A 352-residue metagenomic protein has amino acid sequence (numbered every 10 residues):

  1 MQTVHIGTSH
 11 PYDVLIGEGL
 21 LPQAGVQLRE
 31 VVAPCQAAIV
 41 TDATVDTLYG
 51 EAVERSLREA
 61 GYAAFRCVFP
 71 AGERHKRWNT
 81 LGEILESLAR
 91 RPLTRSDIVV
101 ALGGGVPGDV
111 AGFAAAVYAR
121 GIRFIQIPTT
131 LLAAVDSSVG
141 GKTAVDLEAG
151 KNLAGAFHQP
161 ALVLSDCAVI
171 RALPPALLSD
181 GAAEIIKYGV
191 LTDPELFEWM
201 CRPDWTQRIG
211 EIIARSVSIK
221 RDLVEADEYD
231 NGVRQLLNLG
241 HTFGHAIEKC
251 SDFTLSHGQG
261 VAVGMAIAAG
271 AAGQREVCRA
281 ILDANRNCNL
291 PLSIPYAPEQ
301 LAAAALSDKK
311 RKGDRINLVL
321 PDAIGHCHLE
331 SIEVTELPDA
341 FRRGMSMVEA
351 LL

Functional and structural regions predicted by a protein language model:
M1-D97: ATP/NTP phosphate-donor binding region
L15, F113-P203: A glycine/threonine-rich phosphate-anchoring loop and its flanking beta-alpha core in nucleotide/phosphate-binding
G17, I39, R77, P128 (+4 more regions): Residue-level signal for inorganic ion chemistry
F65-C67, V100, I125-I127, L162-S165 (+1 more regions): Hydrophobic/aromatic beta-strand patches that form the interior of the parallel beta-sheet core in alpha/beta enzyme
V106-F113, A134-V135, A246: Short glycine/serine/threonine-rich phosphate/pyrophosphate-binding segments that cradle anionic phosphate groups
V110-G121, C250, G270-G273: Alpha-helix C-terminal capping segments
A183-I186, E276-L352: C-terminal charged capping/lid subdomain of soluble metabolic enzymes
E198-Q300: Active-site segments that bind and position negatively charged phosphate/pyrophosphate groups
